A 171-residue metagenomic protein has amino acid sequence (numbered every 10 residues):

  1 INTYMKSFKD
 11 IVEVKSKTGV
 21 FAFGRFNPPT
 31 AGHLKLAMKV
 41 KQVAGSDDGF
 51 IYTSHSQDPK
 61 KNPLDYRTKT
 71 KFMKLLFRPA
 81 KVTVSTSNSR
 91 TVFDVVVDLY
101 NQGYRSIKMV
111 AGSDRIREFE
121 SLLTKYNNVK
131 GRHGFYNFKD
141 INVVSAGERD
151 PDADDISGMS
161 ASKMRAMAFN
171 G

Functional and structural regions predicted by a protein language model:
I1-Y4: N-terminal amphipathic/basic-hydrophobic helices that include classical n-h-c signal peptides and signal-anchor
K6-G171: Nucleotidyltransferase catalytic core that binds NTPs
